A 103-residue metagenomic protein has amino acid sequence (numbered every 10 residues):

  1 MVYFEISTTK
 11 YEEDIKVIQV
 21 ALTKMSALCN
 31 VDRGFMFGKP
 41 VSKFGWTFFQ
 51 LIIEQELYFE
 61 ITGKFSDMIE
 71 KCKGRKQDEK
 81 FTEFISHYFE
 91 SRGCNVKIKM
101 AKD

Functional and structural regions predicted by a protein language model:
M1-T23: Short, extreme N-terminal segment that most often corresponds to the first beta-strand
M1-Y3, F44-F48, S91: A general secondary-structure signal for short beta-strands and their flanking turns/coil in non-transmembrane regions
S7-T8, W46, I61, F81: Intrinsically disordered/low-complexity terminal segments and short unstructured peptides
Q19-K24, F59-F84, C94: Extended Gly/Ser/Thr-rich low-complexity repeat segments, especially those forming or decorating extracellular
S26-G34, F89-C94: Short secondary-structure junctions
N30-R75: Short, intrinsically disordered low-complexity segments
N95-D103: Short acidic DE-rich linear segments
